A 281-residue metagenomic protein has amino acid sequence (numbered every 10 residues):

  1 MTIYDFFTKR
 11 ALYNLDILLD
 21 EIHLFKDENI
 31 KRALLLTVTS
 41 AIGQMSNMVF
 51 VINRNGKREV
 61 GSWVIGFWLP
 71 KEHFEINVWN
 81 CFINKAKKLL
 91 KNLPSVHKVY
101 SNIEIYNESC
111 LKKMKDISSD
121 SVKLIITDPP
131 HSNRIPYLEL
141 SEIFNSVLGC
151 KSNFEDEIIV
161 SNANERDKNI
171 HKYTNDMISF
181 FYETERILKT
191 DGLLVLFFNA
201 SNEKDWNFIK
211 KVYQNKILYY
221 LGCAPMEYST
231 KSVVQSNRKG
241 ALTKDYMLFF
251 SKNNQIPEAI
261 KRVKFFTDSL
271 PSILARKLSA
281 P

Functional and structural regions predicted by a protein language model:
M1-D120, R134-R166, D205, L218 (+4 more regions): Nucleic-acid modification enzymes, centered on SAM-dependent nucleic-acid methyltransferases
N14, E183-T190, L194, F208: Conserved, well-ordered alpha-helix/loop/beta-strand core segments that scaffold catalytic motifs
I125-D128: Hydrophobic beta-strand segment of the Class I
N153-I158, G192-N199: Conserved beta-strand signature within the Rossmann-like core of class I S-adenosyl-L-methionine
T174-T190, N215: A short glycine-rich, Lys/Arg-flanked "PGG" loop and its adjoining helix->strand segment in the class I
L193, K210-G222: A SAM-dependent methyltransferase catalytic signature shared across enzymes that methylate proteins
V263-P281: Short, cationic low-complexity segments
